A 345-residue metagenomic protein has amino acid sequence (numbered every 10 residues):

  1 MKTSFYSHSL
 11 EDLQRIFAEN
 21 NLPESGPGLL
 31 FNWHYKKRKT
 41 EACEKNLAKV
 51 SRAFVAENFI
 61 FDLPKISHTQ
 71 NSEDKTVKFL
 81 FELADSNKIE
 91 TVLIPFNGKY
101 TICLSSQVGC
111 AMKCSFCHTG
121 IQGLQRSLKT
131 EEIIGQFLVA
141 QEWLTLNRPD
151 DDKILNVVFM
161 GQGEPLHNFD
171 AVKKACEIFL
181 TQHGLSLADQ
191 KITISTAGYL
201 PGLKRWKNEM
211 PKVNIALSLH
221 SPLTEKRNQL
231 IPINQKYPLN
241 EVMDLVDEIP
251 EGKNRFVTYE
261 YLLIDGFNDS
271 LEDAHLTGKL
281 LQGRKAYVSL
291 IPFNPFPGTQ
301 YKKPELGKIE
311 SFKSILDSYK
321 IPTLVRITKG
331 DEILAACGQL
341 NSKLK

Functional and structural regions predicted by a protein language model:
M1-I89, D247-F256, Y261-K345: Auxiliary Fe-S-binding modules of radical SAM enzymes
N71-S72, S105-S106, S195, S218: Short linear Ser/Thr-Pro motifs
V77, I89, Y100-L104, M112 (+1 more regions): Generic beta-strand structural signal
S86-I94, G98: P-loop NTP-binding catalytic core
P95-V139: Canonical Radical SAM [4Fe-4S] cluster-binding loop centered on the CxxxCxxC motif and its immediate flanking residues
L128, G198, T328-E332: Short beta->alpha linker loops
E142-Y319, L324-R326: Conserved AdoMet/S-adenosylmethionine-binding subsite of the radical SAM
